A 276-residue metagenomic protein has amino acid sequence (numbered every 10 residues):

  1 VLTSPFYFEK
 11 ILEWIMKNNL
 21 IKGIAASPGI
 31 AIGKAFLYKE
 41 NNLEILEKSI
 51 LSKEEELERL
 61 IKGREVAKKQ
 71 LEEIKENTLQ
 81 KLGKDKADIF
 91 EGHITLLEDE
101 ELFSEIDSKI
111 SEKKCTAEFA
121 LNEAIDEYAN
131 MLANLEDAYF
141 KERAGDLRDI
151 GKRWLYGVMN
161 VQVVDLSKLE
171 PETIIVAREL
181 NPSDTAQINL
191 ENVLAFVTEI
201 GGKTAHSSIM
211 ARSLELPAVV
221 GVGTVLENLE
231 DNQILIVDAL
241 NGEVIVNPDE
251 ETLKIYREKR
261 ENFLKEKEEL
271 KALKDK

Functional and structural regions predicted by a protein language model:
V1-I15: N-terminal amphipathic/basic-hydrophobic helices that include classical n-h-c signal peptides and signal-anchor
I11-K276: Non-catalytic, soluble scaffold/interaction modules
